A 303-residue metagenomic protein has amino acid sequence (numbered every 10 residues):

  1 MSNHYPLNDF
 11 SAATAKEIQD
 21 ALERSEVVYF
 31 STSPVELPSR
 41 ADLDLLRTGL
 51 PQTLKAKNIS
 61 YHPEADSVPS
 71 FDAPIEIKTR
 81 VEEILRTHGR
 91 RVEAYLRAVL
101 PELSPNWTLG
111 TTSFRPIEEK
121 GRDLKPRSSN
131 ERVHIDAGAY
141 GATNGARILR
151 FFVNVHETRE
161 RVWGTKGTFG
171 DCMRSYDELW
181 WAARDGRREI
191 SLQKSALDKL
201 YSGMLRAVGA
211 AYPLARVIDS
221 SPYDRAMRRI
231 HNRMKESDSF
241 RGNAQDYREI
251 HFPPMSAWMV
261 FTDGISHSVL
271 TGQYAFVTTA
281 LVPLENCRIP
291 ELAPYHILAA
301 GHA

Functional and structural regions predicted by a protein language model:
M1-A13, Y29-V35, Y295-A303: Non-catalytic accessory regions used for complex assembly or targeting
M1-D9, E178-R206, E236, F240-D246 (+2 more regions): Long hydrophobic alpha-helices with heptad-repeat/coiled-coil character
M1-N3, E83-T87, E119-P126, I230-N232 (+1 more regions): N-terminal start-of-chain detector that recognizes signal peptides and the immediate post-cleavage beginning
Y5-A13, L124-A137, R233-N243: Short linear interaction motifs
L7, P69-E76, G110, S128-N130 (+5 more regions): Residue-level signal for well-ordered alpha-helical segments
K16-A226: Non-heme Fe(II) oxygenase catalytic core, chiefly the N-lobe of the double-stranded beta-helix
W163-G164, H231-A303: Catalytic core of Fe(II)/2-oxoglutarate
